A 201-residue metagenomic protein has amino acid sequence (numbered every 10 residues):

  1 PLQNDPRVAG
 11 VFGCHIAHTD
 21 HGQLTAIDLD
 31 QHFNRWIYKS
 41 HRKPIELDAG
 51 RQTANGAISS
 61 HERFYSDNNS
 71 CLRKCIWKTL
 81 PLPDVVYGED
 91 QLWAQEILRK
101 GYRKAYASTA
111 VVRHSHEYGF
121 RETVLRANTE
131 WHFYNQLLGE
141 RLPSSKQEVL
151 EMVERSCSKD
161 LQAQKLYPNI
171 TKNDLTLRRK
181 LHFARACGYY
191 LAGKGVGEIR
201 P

Functional and structural regions predicted by a protein language model:
P1-R35: Conserved donor NDP-sugar-binding/catalytic core segment of glycosyltransferases
D5, K74, A107: Acidic-histidine catalytic/liganding microenvironments
L29-N55, L150-V153: Charged, glycine/proline-rich intrinsically disordered loops and linkers
K43-L72, V86, L138: A recurrent flexible, glycine/aromatic-enriched loop bordering the glycosyltransferase active site that acts as
S70-C71, C75-K78, V111: Short, well-ordered alpha-helical scaffold segment located in the soluble/lumenal catalytic or ligand-binding core
Y87-Q95: Acidic donor-binding loop at a coil-to-helix junction in glycosyltransferase catalytic cores that engages
K100-V124, Y134-L137: Active-site donor/metal-binding and catalytic loop motifs of nucleotide-sugar-dependent glycosylation enzymes
R126-H132, P143-P201: Non-catalytic, C-terminal membrane-associated alpha-helical segments of glycosyltransferases
